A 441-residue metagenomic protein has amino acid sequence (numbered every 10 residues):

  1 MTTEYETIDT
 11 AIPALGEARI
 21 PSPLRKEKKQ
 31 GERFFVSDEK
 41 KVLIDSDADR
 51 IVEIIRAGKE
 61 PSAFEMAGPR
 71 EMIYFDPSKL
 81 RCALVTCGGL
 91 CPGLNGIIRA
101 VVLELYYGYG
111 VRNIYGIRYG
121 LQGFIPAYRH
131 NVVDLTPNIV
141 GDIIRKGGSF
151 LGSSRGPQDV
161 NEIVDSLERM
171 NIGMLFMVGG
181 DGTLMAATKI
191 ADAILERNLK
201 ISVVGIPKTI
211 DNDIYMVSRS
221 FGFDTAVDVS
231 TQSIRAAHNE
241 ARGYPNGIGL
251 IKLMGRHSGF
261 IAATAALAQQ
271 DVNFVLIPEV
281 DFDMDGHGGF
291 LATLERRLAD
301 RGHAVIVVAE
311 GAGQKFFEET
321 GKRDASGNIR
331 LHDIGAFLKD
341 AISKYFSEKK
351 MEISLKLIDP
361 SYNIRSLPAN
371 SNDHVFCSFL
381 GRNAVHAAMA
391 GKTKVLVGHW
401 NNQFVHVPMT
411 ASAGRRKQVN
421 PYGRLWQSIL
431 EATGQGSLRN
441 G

Functional and structural regions predicted by a protein language model:
M1-K26, F75-I125: N-terminal phosphate-binding or glycine-rich loops at protein starts, especially the Walker A/P-loop of NTPases
M1-R33, K322-G441: C-terminal non-catalytic interaction/assembly regions of soluble proteins
E39-F75, G123-G173, L184, R219-D228 (+1 more regions): Glycine-rich oxoanion-binding loops at beta->alpha junctions
P77-V85, G123, G141-L151, K208-S218 (+2 more regions): Gly-rich Lys/Arg/Thr-decorated short loops/hinges at beta-loop-alpha junctions or inter-strand turns that position
R81-C91, S149-G152, G173-G179, G205 (+2 more regions): Short glycine-rich or small-residue beta-strand-to-loop segments that form or flank ligand, phosphate, metal/Fe-S
C87-G89, I117-Q122, R155-G156, G180-D181 (+5 more regions): Short, ordered loop/turn segments at secondary-structure junctions
C91-V101, F124-I125, Q158-I163, D181-K189 (+5 more regions): Short glycine/serine/threonine-rich phosphate/pyrophosphate-binding segments that cradle anionic phosphate groups
S166, M177-G179, L184-K200, V204 (+1 more regions): Accessory alpha-helical/coil subdomains and C-terminal extensions that flank or cap enzyme catalytic cores
